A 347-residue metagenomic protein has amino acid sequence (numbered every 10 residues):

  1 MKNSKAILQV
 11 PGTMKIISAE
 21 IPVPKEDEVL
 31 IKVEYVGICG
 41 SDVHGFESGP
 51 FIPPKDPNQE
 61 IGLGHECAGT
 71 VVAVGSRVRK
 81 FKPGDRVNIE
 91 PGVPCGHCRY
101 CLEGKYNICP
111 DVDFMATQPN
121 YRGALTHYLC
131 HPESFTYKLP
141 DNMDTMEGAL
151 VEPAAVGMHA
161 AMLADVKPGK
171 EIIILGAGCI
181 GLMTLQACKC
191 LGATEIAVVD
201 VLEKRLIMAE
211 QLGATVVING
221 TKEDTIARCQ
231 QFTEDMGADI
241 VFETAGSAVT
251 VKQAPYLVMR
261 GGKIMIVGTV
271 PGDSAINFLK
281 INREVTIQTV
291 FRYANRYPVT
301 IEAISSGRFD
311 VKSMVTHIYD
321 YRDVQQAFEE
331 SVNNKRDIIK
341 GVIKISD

Functional and structural regions predicted by a protein language model:
P22-V36, F51-R99, P140-N142: Glycine-rich beta-strand-centered segment in the early N-terminal region that forms part of a ligand/cofactor-binding
G37, G75, A245-G246, G268-T269 (+1 more regions): Short glycine-/small-residue-rich Rossmann-like dinucleotide-binding loops
H65, C95-L175: NAD(P)H dinucleotide-binding glycine-rich loop of Rossmann-like/cofactor-binding domains, especially the beta1-alpha1
R86, M143-E223, A227: Mid-domain Rossmann-like dinucleotide-binding core that forms the NAD(H)/NADP(H) cofactor-binding site
A164-V166, I207-T286, Q325, S346: Glycine-rich cofactor phosphate-binding loops and adjacent beta1-alpha1 units of small-molecule cofactor enzyme domains
I226-Q231, T269-H317, Q325-Q326, V332-D337: C-terminal substrate-binding/catalytic core of Rossmann-like NAD(P)-dependent dehydrogenases/reductases
Y319-V324, G341-D347: A short, charged, Gly/Pro-tolerant segment at domain boundaries
